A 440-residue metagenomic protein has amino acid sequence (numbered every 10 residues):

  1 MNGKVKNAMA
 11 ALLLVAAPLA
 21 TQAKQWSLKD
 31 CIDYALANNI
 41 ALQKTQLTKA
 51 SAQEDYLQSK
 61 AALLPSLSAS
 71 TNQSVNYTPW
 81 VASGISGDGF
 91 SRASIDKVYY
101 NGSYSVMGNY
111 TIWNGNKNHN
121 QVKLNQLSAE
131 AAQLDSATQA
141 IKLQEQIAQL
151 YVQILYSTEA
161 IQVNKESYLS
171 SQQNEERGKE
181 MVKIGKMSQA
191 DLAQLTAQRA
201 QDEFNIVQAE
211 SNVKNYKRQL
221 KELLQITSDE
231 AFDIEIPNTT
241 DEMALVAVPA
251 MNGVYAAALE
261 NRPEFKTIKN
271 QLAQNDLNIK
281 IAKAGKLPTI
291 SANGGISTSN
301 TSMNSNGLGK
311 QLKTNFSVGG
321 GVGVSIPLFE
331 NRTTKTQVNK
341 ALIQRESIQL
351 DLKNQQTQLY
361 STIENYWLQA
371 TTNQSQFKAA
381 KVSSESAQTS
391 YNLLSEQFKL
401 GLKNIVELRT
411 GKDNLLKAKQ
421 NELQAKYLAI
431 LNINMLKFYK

Functional and structural regions predicted by a protein language model:
M1-K29, N39, A429: Bacterial Sec-dependent N-terminal signal peptides
N7, D30, E54, K142-A257 (+4 more regions): Periplasmic alpha-helical coiled-coil/stalk elements that build and connect Gram-negative outer-membrane
T21-N72, T78, S228, I234-D276: Bacterial Sec-pathway N-terminal export signals of envelope proteins
Q43-L47, K60-A61, V98, I112-A140 (+6 more regions): Sec/SRP-type N-terminal targeting helices
L57, A61, Q201-I226, V382-K440: Short segments within alpha-helical structural elements
S70-Y110, P237-A247, K280, N293-I326: Small/polar, glycine/serine/threonine/aspartate-rich low-complexity segments that form flexible
Q126, Q189-A200, N339, I405-D413: Short, charged, amphipathic alpha-helical segments
